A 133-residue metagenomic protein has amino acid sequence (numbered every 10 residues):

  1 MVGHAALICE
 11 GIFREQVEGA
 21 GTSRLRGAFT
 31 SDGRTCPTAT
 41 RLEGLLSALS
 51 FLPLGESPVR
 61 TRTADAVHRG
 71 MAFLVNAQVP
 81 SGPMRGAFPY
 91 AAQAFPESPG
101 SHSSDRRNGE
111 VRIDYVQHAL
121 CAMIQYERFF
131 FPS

Functional and structural regions predicted by a protein language model:
M1-S133: Glycan-recognition and catalytic cores of secretory/periplasmic carbohydrate-active enzymes
